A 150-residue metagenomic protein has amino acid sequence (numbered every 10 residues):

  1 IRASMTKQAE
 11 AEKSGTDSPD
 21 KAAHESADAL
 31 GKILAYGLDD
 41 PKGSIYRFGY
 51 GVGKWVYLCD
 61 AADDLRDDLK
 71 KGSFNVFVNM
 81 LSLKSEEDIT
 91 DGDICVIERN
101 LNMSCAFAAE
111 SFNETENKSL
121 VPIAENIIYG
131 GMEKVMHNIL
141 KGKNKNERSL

Functional and structural regions predicted by a protein language model:
I1-T6, G15-K32, L38-G51, L65-L150: Catalytic cores of Mg2+-dependent Asp-rich isoprenoid enzymes
A9: Nuclease and nuclease-like effector domains acting on nucleic acids or nucleotide cofactors
